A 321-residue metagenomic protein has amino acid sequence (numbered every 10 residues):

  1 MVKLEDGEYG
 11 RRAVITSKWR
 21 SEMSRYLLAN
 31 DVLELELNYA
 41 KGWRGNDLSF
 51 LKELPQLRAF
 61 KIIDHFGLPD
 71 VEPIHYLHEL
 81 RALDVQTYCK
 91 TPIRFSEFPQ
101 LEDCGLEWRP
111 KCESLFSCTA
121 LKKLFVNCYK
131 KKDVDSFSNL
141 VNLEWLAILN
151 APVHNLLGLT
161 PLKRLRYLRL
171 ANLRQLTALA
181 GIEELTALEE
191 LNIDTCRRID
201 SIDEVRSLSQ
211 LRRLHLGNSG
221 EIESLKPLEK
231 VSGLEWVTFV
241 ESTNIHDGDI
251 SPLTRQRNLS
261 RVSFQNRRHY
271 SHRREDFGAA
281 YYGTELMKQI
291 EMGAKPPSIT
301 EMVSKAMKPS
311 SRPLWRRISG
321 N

Functional and structural regions predicted by a protein language model:
M1-M23, D31-K52, Q56-P69, E79-N155 (+4 more regions): Concave beta-strand-loop units of leucine-rich repeat
